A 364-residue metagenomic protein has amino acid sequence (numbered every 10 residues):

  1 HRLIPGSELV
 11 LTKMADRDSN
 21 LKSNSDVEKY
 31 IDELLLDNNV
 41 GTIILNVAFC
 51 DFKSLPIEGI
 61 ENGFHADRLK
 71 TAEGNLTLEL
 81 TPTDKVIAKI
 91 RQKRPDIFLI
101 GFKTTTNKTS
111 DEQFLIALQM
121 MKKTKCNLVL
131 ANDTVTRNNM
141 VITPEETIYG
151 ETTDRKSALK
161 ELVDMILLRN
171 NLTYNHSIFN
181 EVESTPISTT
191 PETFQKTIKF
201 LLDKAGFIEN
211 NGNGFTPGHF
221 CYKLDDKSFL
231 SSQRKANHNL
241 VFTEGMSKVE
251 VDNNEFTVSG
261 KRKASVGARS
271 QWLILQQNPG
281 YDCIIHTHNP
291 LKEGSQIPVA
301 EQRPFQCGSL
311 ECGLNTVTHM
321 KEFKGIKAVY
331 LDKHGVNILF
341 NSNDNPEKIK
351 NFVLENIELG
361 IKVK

Functional and structural regions predicted by a protein language model:
H1-N170: A cross-family phosphate/adenosyl-ligand binding-site feature
L172-K364: Glycine-rich flexible loops
